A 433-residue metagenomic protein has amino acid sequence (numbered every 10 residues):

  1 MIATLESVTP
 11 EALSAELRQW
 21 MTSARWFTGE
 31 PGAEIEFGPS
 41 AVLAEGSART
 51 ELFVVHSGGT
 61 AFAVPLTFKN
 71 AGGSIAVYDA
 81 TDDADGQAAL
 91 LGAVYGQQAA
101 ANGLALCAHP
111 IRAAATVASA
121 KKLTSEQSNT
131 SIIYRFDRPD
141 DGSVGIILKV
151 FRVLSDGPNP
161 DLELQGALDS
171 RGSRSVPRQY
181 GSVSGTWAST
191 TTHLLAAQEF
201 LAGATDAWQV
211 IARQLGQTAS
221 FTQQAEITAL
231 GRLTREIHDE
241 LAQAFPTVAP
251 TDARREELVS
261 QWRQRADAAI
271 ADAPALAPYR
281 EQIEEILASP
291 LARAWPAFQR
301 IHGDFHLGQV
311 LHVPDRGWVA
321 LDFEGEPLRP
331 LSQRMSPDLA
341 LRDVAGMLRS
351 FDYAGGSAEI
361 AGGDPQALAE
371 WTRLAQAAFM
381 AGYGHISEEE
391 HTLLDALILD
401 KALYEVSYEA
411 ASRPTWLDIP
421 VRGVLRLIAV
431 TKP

Functional and structural regions predicted by a protein language model:
M1-A41: Short Lys/Arg-enriched alpha/beta "domain-start" segment
G46-T50, V55-W262, R316, E326-I360 (+1 more regions): Conserved ATP-binding subdomain of kinase catalytic cores across diverse folds
A249-A288, L374-Y383, S407: Active-site catalytic-loop/activation-segment of kinase and kinase-like phosphoryl-transfer enzymes
Q299-I301: Conserved catalytic-core element of eukaryotic-like protein kinases
D304: Conserved catalytic-loop position in the HRD/HxD motif
G308-H312: Hydrophobic residue at the +6 position relative to the catalytic HRD Asp in the kinase catalytic loop
Q366-P433: ATP/Mg2+ or Mg2+-diphosphate-binding catalytic cores that bind nucleotide phosphates or diphosphates via glycine-rich
